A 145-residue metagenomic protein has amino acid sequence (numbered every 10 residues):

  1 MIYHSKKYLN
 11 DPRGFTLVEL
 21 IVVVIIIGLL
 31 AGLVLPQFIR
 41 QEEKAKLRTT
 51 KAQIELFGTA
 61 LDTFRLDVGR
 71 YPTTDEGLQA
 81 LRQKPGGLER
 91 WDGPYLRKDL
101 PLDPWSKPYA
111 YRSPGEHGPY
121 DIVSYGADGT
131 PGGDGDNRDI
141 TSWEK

Functional and structural regions predicted by a protein language model:
M1-F15: N-terminal leader/signal peptides at the extreme start of proteins
K7, R40, K44, T63-D67: Conserved amphipathic alpha-helical interaction elements at protein-protein interfaces in regulatory, energy-coupling
P12-F38: N-terminal single-pass transmembrane signal-anchor helix
T16, Q41, T73: Ser/Thr-glycine-rich phosphate-binding loops at phosphate-binding pockets of nucleotides, nucleotide cofactors
I26, T49-A52, T73: A generic short alpha-helical patch detector that favors 3-5-residue windows in or near N-terminal regions
Q37-L56: Aliphatic-rich helix starts adjacent to a transmembrane/signal segment
E55, T59-K145: Low-complexity, acidic interaction segments enriched in glycine
